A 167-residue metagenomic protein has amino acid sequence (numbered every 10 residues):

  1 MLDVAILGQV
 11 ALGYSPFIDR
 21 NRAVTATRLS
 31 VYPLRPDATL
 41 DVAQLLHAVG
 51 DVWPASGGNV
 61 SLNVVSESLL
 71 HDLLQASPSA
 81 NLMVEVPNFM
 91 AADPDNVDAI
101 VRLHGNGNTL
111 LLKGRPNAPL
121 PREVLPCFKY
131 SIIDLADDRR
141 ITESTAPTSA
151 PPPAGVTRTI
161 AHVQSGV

Functional and structural regions predicted by a protein language model:
M1-D98, R102: Bacterial c-di-GMP phosphodiesterase EAL domain
A76-V167: The catalytic core of metal-dependent phosphodiesterases that act on cyclic dinucleotides
